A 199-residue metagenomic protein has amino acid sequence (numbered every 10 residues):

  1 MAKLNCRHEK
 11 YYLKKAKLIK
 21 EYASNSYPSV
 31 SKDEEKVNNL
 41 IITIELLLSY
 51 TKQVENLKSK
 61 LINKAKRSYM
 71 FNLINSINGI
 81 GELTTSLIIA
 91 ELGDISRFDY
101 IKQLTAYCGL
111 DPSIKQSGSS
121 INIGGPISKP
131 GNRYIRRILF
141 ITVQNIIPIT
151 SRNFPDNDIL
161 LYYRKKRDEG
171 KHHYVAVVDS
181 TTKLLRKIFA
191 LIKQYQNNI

Functional and structural regions predicted by a protein language model:
M1-F71: Glycine-rich, often acidic, oxyanion-interacting loops/wings at catalytic, nucleic-acid, or phospho-protein interfaces
M1-K3, Y11-K17, L61, S117-S120 (+3 more regions): Short coil/turn segments at secondary-structure boundaries
L13-K17, I41-I44, S86, K102 (+2 more regions): Non-catalytic, well-ordered alpha-helical scaffold segments
D33, V37, I127-Y134, D168-D179: Structural motif
I42-E45, S49-K52, N56, Y69-N75 (+7 more regions): Generic recognition of stable, solvent-exposed alpha-helical segments in well-folded globular domains
T51-K58, G93-R97, N145-F154, L185-I199: Short helix-capping/linker segments at secondary-structure and domain boundaries
N72-S76, E82-E169: Phosphate-backbone recognition surface of nucleic-acid-processing proteins
R164-I199: Basic, amphipathic alpha-helical segments enriched in Lys/Arg and hydrophobic/aromatic residues
